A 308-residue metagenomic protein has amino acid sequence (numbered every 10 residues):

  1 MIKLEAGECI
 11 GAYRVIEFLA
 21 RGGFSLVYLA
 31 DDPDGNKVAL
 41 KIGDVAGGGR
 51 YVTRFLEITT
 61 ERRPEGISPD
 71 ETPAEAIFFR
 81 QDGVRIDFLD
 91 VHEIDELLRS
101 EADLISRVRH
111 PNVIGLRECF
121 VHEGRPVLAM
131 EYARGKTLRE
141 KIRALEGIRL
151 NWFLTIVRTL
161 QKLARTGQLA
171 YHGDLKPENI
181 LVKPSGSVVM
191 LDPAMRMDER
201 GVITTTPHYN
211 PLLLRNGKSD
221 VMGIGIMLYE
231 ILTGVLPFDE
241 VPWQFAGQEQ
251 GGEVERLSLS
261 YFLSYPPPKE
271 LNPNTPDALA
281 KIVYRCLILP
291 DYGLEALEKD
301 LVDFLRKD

Functional and structural regions predicted by a protein language model:
L26: Conserved N-lobe ATP-binding subsite of Hanks-type protein kinase domains, especially the beta3 VAIK lysine
R54-E65, R85-R107: AlphaC helix of the eukaryotic protein kinase fold
C119: Activation-segment/catalytic-loop signature of the eukaryotic protein kinase fold
E123-T137: Conserved short submotifs of the Hanks-type protein kinase catalytic core that shape the nucleotide-binding pocket
W152-F153: Activation segment signature within eukaryotic-like protein kinase domains
A164-V182: Catalytic-loop of the protein kinase fold
N274-L287: Conserved C-terminal C-lobe helix
